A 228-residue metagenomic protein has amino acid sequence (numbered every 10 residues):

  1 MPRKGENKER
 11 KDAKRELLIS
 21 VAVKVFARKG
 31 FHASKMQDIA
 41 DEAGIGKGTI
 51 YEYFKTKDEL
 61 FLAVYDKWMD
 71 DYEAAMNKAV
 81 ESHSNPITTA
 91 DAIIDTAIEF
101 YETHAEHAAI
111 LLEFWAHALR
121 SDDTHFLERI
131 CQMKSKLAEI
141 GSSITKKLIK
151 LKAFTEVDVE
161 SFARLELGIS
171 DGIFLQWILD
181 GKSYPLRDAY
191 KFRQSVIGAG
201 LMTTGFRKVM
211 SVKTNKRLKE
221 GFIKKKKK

Functional and structural regions predicted by a protein language model:
M1-A13, G205-K228: N-terminal intrinsically disordered/low-complexity leader segments
K14, K57, V64, W68-Y72 (+5 more regions): Hydrophobic/aromatic residues within well-ordered alpha-helical segments
L17, V21, V25-E59, A63: Helix-turn-helix
A63, K67, N77-H107, F162-E166 (+3 more regions): Hydrophobic alpha-helical connector segments
E99-T103, H117, S143, K147 (+2 more regions): Amphipathic C-terminal alpha-helical segment
E102-L127, L175: Amphipathic alpha-helical segments used for helix-helix packing
T124-L151, S161-R164, K191: Amphipathic alpha-helical packing segments from all-alpha helical-bundle domains
